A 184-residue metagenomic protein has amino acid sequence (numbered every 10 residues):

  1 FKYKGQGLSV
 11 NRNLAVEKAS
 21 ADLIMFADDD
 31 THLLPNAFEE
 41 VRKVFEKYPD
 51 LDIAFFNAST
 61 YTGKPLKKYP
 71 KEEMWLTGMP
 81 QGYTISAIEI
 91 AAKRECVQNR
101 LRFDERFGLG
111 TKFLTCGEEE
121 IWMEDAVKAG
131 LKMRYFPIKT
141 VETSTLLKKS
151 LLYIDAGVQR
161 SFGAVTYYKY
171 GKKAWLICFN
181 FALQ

Functional and structural regions predicted by a protein language model:
Y3-A19: Glycine-rich, basic loop-to-helix element that forms the pyrophosphate-binding segment of sugar-nucleotide handling
I24: Short aromatic/hydrophobic "clamp" motif used to bind/position activated sugar donors
D28-H32: The conserved acidic donor/metal-binding loop of glycosyltransferases
N36-Y69: Conserved donor NDP-sugar-binding/catalytic core segment of glycosyltransferases
T62, M74-E95, F107, F113-T115: A recurrent flexible, glycine/aromatic-enriched loop bordering the glycosyltransferase active site that acts as
R102, G108-E124: Acidic donor-binding loop at a coil-to-helix junction in glycosyltransferase catalytic cores that engages
E105, G130-E142, I154-D155: Catalytic beta-strand/loop signature of glycosyltransferases that borders the donor
S150-I177: Catalytic core of nucleotide-sugar-dependent glycosyltransferases
